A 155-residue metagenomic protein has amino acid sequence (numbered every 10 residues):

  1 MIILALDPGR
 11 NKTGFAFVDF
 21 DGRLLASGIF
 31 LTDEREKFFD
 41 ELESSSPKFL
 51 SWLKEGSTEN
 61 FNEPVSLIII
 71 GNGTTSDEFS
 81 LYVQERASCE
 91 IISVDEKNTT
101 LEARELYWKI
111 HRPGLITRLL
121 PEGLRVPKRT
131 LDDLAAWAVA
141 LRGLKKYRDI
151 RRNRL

Functional and structural regions predicted by a protein language model:
M1-L6, R10-L155: Phosphate- and other anionic-substrate recognition elements at nucleic-acid/protein interfaces
